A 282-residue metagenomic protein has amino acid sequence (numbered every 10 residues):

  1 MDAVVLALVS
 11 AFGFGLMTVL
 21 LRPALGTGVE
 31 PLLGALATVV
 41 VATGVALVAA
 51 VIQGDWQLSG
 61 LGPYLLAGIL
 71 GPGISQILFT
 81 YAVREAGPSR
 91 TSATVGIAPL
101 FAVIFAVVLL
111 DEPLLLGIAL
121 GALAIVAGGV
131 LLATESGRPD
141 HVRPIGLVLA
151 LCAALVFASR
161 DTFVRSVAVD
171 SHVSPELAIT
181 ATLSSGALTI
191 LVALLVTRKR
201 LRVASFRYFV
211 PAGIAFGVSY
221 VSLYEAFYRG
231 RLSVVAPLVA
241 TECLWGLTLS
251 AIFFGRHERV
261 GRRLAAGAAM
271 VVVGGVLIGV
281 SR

Functional and structural regions predicted by a protein language model:
M1-F14, L58-P72, L110-A127, H172-L188 (+1 more regions): Structural signature of hydrophobic alpha-helical transmembrane segments
M1-L66, Q76-A86, T134-L149, S184-P211 (+4 more regions): Membrane-interface interhelical linkers
G15, V19, L47, I69-G73 (+11 more regions): Hydrophobic/small/kink-forming positions within alpha-helical transmembrane segments of polytopic membrane proteins
L33-A35, T91, P175-I179, V235 (+1 more regions): Juxtamembrane helix-start motifs in multi-pass secondary transporters
V41-V45, T94-L109, A119, L123 (+4 more regions): Alpha-helical transmembrane segments of compact multi-pass small-molecule transporters, enriched in specific families
V45-G54, A102-I118, L155-V173, G217-L232 (+1 more regions): Hydrophobic alpha-helical transmembrane segments in multi-pass integral membrane proteins
L58, V95, A106-L131, E135 (+2 more regions): Loop-to-transmembrane alpha-helix entry segments
G146-D161, T182: Alpha-helical transmembrane segments of multi-pass integral membrane proteins
